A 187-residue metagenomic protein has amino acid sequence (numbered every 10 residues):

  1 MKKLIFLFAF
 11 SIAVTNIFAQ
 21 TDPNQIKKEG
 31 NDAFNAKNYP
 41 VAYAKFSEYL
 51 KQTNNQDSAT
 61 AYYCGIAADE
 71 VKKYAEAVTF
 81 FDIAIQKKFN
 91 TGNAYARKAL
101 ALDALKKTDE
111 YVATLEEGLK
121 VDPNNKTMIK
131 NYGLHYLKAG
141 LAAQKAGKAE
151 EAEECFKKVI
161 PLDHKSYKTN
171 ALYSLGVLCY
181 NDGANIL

Functional and structural regions predicted by a protein language model:
K2, I17-Y63, E70-A75: N-terminal leader/linker segments that initiate helical-solenoid repeat arrays
N24, S58-A59, N93, T127 (+2 more regions): Start-of-helix register in tetratricopeptide repeats
N35-A36, E70, A104-L105, K138 (+3 more regions): Register position in tetratricopeptide repeats
N54-N55, F89, P123, H164-S166: Short coil turns that delineate tetratricopeptide repeat
Y62-Y63, R97, N131, K138 (+1 more regions): Canonical tetratricopeptide repeat
